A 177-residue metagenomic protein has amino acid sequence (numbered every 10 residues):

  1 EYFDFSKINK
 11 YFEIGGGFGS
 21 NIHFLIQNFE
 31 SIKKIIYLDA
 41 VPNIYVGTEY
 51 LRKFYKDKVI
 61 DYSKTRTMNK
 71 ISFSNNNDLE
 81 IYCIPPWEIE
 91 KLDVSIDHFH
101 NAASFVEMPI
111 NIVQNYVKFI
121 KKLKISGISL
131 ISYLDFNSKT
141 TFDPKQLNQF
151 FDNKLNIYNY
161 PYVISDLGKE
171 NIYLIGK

Functional and structural regions predicted by a protein language model:
K7-G17: Conserved class I S-adenosyl-L-methionine
G19-E30: Conserved SAM-binding loop of SAM-dependent methyltransferases across substrates and taxa, primarily the Class I
K34-A40: Conserved SAM-binding motif I beta-strand of class I
L51-L92: S-adenosyl-L-methionine
P86-I89, K145-K177: Rossmann-like AdoMet/SAM-dependent catalytic core
H100: A conserved beta-strand element that flanks and buttresses the S-adenosyl-L-methionine
E107-I120: A short, conserved alpha-helix within the catalytic core of class I
K124-N137: Conserved beta-strand signature within the Rossmann-like core of class I S-adenosyl-L-methionine
